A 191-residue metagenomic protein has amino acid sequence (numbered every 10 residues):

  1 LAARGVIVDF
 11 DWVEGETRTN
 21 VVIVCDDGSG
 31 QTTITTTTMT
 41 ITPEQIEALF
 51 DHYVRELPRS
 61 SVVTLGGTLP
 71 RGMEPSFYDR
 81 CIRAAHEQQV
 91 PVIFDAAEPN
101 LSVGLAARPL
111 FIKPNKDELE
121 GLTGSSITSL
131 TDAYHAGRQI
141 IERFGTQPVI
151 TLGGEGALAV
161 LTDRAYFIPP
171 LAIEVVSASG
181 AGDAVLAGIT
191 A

Functional and structural regions predicted by a protein language model:
L1-S61: Conserved N-terminal subdomain of the carbohydrate kinase-like
G5-F10, P109-E120, Y166-A172: Short hydrophobic/aromatic-enriched beta-strand-loop microsegments
E16, G28, T37-M39, T68-R71 (+2 more regions): Short glycine-rich anion-binding loops that position phosphate/pyrophosphate groups of nucleotides and phosphorylated
E47-V54, P58, D79, R83 (+3 more regions): Amphipathic, non-transmembrane alpha-helical secondary structure
S61-V62, Q147: Structural motif
V62-D132: Conserved beta-alpha-beta core of the PfkB/ribokinase-like small-molecule kinase fold
R83-E87, S102, L130-A191: Conserved phosphate-binding/catalytic region of the ribokinase-like
